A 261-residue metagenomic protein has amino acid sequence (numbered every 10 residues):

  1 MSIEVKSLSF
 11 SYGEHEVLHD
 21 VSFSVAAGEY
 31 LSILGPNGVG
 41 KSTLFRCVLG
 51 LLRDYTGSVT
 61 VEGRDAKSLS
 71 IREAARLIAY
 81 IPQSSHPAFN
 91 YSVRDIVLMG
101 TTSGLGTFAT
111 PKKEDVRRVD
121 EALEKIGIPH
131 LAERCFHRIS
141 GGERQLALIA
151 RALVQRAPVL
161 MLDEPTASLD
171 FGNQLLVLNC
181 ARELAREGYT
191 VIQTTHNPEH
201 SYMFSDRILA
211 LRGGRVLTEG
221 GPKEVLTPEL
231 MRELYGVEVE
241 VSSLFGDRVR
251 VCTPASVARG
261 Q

Functional and structural regions predicted by a protein language model:
L34-P36: The feature captures the beta-strand-to-loop junction immediately N-terminal to the Walker
L49: Helix-to-loop junction immediately C-terminal to a conserved catalytic motif
G57-D65, A74: Conserved ABC transporter NBD signature motif
L98, K113-L131, R156: Conserved ABC ATPase "signature" region
C135-I139, E143: Conserved ABC ATPase signature
L160-D163: Catalytic Walker B motif of ABC-type/P-loop ATPase nucleotide-binding domains
L234-Q261: ABC ATPase nucleotide-binding domains
